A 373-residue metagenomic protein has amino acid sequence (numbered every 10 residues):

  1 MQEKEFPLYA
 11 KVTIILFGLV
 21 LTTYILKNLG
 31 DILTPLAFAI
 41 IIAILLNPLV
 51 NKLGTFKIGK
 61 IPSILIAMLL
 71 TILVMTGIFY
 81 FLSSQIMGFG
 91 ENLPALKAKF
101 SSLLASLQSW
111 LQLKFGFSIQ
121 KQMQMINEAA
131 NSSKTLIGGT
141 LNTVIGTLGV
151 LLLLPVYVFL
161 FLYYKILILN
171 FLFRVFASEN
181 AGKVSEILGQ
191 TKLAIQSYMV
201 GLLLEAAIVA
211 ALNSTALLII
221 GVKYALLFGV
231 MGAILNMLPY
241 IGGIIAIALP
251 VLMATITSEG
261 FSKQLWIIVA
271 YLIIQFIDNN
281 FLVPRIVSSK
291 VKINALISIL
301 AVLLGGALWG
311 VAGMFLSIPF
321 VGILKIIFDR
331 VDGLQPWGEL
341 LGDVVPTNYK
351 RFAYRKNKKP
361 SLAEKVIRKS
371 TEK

Functional and structural regions predicted by a protein language model:
M1-S84, V158, F328-D329, G333-K373: Anchoring transmembrane alpha helix of integral membrane proteins
K4-L21, S83-A105, G139-V156, A211-I220 (+3 more regions): Hydrophobic alpha-helical transmembrane segments
K11, T143-I267: Alpha-helical transmembrane segments and their immediate interhelical loop/hinge regions in multi-pass membrane
T13-L21, I25, A37, L65-I78 (+11 more regions): Generic alpha-helical transmembrane segments of integral inner-membrane proteins, especially permease/transport modules
N28, I32-L36, P48, K52 (+9 more regions): Membrane-spanning helices that line or support transport/gating and their immediate boundary helices in channels
G30-F38, I219-V230, S258-W266, I293-S298 (+1 more regions): Membrane-water interface of transmembrane alpha-helices in multipass transporters/channels
L49-F56, P62, G77-L153, K165-I166 (+2 more regions): Juxtamembrane membrane-interface segments in integral membrane proteins
Q264-K373: Hydrophobic alpha-helical transmembrane segments of membrane transport and translocation systems, primarily multi-pass
